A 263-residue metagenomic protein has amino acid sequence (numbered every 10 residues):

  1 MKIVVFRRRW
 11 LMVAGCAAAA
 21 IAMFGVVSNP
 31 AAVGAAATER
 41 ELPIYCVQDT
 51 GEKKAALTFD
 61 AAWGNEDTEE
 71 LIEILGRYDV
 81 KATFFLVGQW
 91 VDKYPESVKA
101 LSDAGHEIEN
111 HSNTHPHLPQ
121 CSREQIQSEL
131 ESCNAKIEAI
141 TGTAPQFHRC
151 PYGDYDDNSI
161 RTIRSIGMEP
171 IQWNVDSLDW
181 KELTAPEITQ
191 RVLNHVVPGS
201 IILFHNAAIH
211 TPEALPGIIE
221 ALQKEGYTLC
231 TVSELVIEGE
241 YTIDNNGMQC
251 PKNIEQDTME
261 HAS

Functional and structural regions predicted by a protein language model:
M1-L57, E73-A82, P198-S263: Terminal accessory/targeting
F24-A31, K53-L57, L86-V91, A144-C150 (+1 more regions): Short, mixed-charge, low-aromatic patches
V33-C121, Q125, E129, N134-A139 (+1 more regions): Active-site beta->alpha N-cap acidic-glycine motif
E70-E73, D92, D103, P116-P251: Catalytic domains of cell-wall/extracellular-matrix polysaccharide-remodeling enzymes, centered on de-N-acetylation
